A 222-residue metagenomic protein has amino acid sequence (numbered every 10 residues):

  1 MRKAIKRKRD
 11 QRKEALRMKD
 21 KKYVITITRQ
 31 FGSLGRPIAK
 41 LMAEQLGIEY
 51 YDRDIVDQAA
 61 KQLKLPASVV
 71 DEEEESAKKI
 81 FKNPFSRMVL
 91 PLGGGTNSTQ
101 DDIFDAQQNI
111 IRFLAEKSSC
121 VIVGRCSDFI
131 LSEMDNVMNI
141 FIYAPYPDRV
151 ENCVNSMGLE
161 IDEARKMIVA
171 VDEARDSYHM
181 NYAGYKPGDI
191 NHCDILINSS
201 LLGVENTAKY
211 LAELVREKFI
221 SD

Functional and structural regions predicted by a protein language model:
M1-K22: Extreme N-terminal, non-catalytic leader segments that precede Walker-type/kinase nucleotide-binding cores
R7, K79-F85, E160-V204: Small-molecule kinase domains that catalyze NTP-dependent phosphoryl transfer to phosphate-bearing small molecules
D20-R29, S118: Pre-Walker A (Motif I) flank of P-loop NTPase domains
T26-A43: Glycine-rich phosphate-binding P-loop
E49-K61: Short beta-strand-centered segment that lines the nucleotide-binding/catalytic pocket of NTP-utilizing
A60-S119: ATP-dependent small-molecule kinase phosphotransfer cores that center on conserved nucleotide phosphate-binding segments
L114-K117, S127-M134, N152: RNA pseudouridine synthases
E133-S156, I161-V169: Conserved phosphate-donor/acceptor-positioning beta-strand/loop module used by diverse small-molecule
